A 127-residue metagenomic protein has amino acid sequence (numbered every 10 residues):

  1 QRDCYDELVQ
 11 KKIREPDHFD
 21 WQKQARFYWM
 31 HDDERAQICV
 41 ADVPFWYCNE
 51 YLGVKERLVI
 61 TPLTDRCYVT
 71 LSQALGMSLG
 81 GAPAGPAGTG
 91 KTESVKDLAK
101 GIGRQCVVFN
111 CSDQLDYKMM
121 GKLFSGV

Functional and structural regions predicted by a protein language model:
Q1-P62, R66: Extended, charged/polar low-complexity intrinsically disordered regions
D17-K23, D42-Y47, T70, L75-L79 (+1 more regions): Short charge-dense sequence patches
M30, M77, M119-M120: Detector for methionine-enriched segments
R57-I60, C106-Y117: Flexible beta-alpha connector loops of hexameric P-loop NTPases
T61, D65-S72, S78, Y117: Active-site-proximal segments of catalytic enzyme domains that coordinate small-molecule cofactors or metal ions
T64, G88-K91, D113, Y117: Active-site-proximal structural scaffolding
Q73-N110, L123-G126: Walker A/P-loop
L115-V127: Conserved alpha-helical scaffold flanking the Walker A/P-loop in AAA+ ATPase domains
